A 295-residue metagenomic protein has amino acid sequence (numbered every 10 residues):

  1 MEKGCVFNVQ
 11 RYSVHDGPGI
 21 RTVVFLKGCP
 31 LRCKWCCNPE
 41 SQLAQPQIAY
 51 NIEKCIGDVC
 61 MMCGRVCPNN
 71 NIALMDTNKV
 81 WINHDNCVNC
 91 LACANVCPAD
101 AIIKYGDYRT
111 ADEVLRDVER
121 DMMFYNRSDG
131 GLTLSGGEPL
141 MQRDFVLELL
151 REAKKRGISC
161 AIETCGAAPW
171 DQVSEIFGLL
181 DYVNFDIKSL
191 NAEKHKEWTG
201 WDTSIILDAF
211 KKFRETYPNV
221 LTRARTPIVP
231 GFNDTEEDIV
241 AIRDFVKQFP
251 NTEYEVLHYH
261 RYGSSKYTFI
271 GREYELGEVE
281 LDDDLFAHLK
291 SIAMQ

Functional and structural regions predicted by a protein language model:
M1-I20, N219, I228-Q295: Auxiliary Fe-S-binding modules of radical SAM enzymes
V6-V59, V80-N89: N-terminal pre-triad scaffold of radical SAM enzymes
G17, F25, L43, Q47-I52 (+2 more regions): N-terminal-biased segments
C33, C87-C93, C97, A153 (+2 more regions): Hydrophobic packing within well-folded, soluble alpha/beta domains
K34-S41, M62-W81, A92-Y108: Iron-sulfur cluster-binding cysteine motifs and their immediate structural context in ferredoxin-like electron-transfer
Y50-E53, K196-D202, I270-E278: Short glycine-enriched, charge-decorated loop/helix-capping segments at active-site entrances that position
D58-C60, R65, E113: General zinc-binding finger modules coordinated by cysteine/histidine
D112-Y262, T268: Conserved AdoMet/S-adenosylmethionine-binding subsite of the radical SAM
